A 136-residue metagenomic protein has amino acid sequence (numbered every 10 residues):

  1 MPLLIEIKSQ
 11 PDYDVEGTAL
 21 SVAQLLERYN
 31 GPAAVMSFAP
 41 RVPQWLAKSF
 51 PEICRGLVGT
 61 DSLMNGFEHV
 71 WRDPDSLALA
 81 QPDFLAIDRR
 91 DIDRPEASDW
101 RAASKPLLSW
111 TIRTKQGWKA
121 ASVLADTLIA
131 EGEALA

Functional and structural regions predicted by a protein language model:
M1-L3, I7-A136: Short loop-to-alpha-helix "cap/lid" segments that border enzyme active sites across diverse enzyme classes
